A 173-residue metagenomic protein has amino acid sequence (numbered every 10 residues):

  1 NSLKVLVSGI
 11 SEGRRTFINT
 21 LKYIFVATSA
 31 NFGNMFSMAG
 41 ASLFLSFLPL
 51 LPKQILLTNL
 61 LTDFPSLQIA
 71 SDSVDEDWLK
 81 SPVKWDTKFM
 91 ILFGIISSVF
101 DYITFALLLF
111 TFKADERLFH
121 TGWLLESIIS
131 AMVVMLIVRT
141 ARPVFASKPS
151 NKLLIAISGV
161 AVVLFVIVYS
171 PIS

Functional and structural regions predicted by a protein language model:
N1-P143, I167-Y169: Membrane-embedded transport module
V83-K84, A146-I155: Cytoplasmic-side transmembrane-helix entry/capping segments in multi-pass membrane proteins
L108, S127, N151-V160: Transmembrane alpha-helical segments of multi-pass membrane proteins
